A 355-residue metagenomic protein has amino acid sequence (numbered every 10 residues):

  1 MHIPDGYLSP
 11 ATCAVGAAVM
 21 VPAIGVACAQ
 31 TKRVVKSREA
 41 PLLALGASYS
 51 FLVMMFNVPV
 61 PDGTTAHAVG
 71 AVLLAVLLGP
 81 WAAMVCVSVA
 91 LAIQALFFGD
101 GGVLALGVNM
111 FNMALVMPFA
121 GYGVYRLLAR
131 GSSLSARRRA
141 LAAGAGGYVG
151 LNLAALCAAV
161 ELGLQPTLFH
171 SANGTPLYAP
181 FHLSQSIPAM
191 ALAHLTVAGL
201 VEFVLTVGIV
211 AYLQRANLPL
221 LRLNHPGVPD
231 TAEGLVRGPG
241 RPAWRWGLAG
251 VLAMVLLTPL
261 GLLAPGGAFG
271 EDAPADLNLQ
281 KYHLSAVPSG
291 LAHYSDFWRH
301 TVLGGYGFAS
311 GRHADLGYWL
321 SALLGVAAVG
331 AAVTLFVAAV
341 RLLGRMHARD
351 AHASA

Functional and structural regions predicted by a protein language model:
M1-L8, V15-S37, S184-A249, A331 (+1 more regions): Alpha-helical transmembrane segments and their cytosolic interface
M1-P4, L192, D296-T334: Individual transmembrane alpha-helix segments
H2-P10, A14-L74: Hydrophobic transmembrane alpha-helices
G16-A29, Y49-M54, Y122, G147-L162 (+3 more regions): Hydrophobic core segments of alpha-helical transmembrane domains in multi-pass membrane transport and ion-translocation
M54-G121: Alpha-helical membrane segments and adjacent membrane-interface helices in multi-pass membrane proteins
G70, S135-V149, P239-A253: Alpha-helical transmembrane segments and their helix-start/interface "positive-inside/aromatic belt" motifs in integral
M113-A159: Short helix-perturbing small/polar motifs within transmembrane alpha-helices
A253-W298: Aromatic-rich transmembrane-lumenal/periplasmic boundary elements in polytopic membrane proteins
